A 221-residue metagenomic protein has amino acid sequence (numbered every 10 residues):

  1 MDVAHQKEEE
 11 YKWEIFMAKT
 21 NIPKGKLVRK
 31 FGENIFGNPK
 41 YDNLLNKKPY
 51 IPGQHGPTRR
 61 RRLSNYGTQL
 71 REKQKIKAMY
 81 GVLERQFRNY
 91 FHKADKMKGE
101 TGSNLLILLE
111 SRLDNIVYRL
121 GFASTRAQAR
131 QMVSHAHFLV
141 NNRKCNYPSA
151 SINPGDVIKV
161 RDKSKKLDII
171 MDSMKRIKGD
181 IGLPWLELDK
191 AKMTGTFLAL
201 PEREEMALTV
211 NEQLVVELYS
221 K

Functional and structural regions predicted by a protein language model:
D2-L120, Y147-K221: Ferredoxin-like alpha/beta domains used as RNA- or RNAP-binding modules
R119, S134-H135: The C-terminal cap of the DNA-recognition helix in HTH/winged-HTH DNA-binding domains, marking the helix-to-coil
A123-R126: Beta-rich strand-turn-strand
Q128-R130, E217: Short, hydrophobic/aromatic-rich beta-strand segments within well-structured domains
M132-V133, I152: Short, well-ordered loop/turn sites that connect or cap secondary structure elements
A136-V140, K144-N146: Glycine- and Gly-Pro-enriched alpha-helical subdomains that act as flexible, kink-prone "lid/hinge" or packing modules
